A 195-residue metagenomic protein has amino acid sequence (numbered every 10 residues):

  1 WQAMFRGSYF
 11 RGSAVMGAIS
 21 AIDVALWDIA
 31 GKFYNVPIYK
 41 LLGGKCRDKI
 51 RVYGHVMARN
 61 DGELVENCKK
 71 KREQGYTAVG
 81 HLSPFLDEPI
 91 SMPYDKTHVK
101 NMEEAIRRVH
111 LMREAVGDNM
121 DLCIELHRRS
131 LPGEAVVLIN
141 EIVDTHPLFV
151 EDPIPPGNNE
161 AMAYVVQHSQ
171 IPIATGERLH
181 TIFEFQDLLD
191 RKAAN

Functional and structural regions predicted by a protein language model:
W1-F33: Metal- or metallocofactor-binding catalytic centers and their adjacent structured scaffolds across diverse enzyme
Q2-A3, G31-K32, V36-I50: N-terminal amphipathic alpha-helix/helix-capping segment at the start of soluble metabolic enzymes
G17-I19, M57, E177-H180: Active-site nucleophile and cofactor-binding loops and adjacent substrate-binding regions of central metabolic enzymes
A21-W27, F85-E88, P172-A174: N-terminal-biased segments
D28, K40, G44, H110 (+2 more regions): Active-site phosphate/pyrophosphate- and oxyanion-stabilizing loops and adjacent acidic/basic residues in soluble
K49-Y164, H168: Metal-dependent enolase-superfamily TIM-barrel catalytic cores that perform enediolate-based chemistry
G157-M162, V166-N195: Catalytic alpha/beta core domains of metabolic enzymes, predominantly
